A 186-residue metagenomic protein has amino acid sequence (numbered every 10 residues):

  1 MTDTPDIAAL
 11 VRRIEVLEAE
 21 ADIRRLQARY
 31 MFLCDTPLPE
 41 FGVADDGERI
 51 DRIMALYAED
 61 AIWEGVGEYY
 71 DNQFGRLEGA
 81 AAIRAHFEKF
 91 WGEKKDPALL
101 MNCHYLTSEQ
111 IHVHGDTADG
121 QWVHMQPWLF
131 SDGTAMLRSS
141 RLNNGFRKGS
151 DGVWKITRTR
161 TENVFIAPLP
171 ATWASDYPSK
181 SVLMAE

Functional and structural regions predicted by a protein language model:
M1-A55: Short, low-complexity N-terminal intrinsically disordered segments enriched in polar/charged residues
T2-V11, D96-E186: A beta-strand edge to alpha-helix "cap/lid" segment located at domain peripheries
E20, V43, L77-A80, M136: Generic detection of long, well-ordered alpha-helical segments
C34, L38, W91-K95, W128: Structural motif corresponding to the C-terminal cap of alpha-helices
C34, Y57-A58, G65, H124-Q126 (+1 more regions): Short beta-strand segments enriched in hydrophobic/aromatic residues within well-folded beta-rich domains
E40-G42, D71-Q73, L129-G133: A generic structural signal for short coil/turn motifs at secondary-structure boundaries
G47-D119: A solvent-exposed, acidic/Ser-Thr-rich amphipathic alpha-helical stretch
